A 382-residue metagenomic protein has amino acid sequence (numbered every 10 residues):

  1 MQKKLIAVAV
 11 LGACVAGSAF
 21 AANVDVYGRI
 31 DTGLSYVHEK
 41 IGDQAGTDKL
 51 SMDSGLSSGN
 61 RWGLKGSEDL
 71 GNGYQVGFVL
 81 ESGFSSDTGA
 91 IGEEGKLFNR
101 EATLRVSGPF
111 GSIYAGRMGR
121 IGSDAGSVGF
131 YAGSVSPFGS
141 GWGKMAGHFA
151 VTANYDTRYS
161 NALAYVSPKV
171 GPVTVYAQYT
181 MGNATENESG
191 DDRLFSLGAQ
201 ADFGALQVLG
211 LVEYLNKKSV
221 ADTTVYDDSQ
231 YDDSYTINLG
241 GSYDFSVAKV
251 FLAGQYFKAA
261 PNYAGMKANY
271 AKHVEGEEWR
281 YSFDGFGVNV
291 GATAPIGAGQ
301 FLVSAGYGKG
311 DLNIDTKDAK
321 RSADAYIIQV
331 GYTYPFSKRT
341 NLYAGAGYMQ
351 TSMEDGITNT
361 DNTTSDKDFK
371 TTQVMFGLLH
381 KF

Functional and structural regions predicted by a protein language model:
C14, G63-K65, T103-R105, A164-V166 (+5 more regions): Outer-membrane beta-barrel architecture
A22-G28, E68, N72-V76, P109-I113 (+10 more regions): Outer-envelope beta-barrel architecture signal
A22-Y36, K49-A184, D191-R193, Q200-Q207: Outer membrane beta-barrel
G28, F78-L80, I113-R117, A177 (+9 more regions): Membrane-embedded beta-strand positions of outer-membrane beta-barrel proteins
T32-H38, S82-S86, G119-I121, Y179-N183 (+8 more regions): Transmembrane beta-strands of outer-membrane beta-barrel pores
G46-N60, L97-R100, T157-N161, D191-F195 (+4 more regions): Residues that define the transmembrane beta-barrel architecture of outer-membrane proteins
S196-Q329: Detector for outer-membrane/organellar transmembrane beta-barrel domains, recognizing the amphipathic beta-strand
D368-F382: Outer-membrane beta-barrel "beta-signal"
